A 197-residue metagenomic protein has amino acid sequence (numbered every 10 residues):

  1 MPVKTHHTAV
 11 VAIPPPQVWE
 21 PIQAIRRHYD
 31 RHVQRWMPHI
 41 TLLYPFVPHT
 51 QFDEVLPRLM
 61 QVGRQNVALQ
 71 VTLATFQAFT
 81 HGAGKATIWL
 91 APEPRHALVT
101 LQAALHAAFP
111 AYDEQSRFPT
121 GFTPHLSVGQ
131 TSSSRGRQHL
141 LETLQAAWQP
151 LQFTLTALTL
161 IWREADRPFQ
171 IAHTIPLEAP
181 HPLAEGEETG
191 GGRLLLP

Functional and structural regions predicted by a protein language model:
M1-P197: Histidine-dependent nucleotide/RNA phosphoesterase domain, centered on the 2H-phosphoesterase fold with its duplicated
